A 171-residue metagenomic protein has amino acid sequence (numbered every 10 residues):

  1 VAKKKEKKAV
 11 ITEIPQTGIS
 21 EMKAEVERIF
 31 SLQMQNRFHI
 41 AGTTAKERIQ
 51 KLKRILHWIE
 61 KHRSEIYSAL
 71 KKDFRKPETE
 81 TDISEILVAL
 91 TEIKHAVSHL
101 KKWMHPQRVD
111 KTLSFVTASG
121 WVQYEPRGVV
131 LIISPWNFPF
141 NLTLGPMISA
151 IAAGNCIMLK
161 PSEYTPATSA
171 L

Functional and structural regions predicted by a protein language model:
A2-W121: N-terminal Rossmann-like NAD(P)+-binding subdomain of aldehyde/semialdehyde dehydrogenases
T112-L171: Rossmann-like NAD(P) dinucleotide-binding subdomain of oxidoreductase/dehydrogenase enzymes
